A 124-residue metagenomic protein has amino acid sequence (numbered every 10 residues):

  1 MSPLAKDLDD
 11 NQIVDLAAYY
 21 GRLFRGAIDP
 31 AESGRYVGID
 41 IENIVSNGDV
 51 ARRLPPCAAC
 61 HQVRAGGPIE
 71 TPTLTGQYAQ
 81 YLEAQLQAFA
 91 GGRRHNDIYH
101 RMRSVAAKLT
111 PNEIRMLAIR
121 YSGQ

Functional and structural regions predicted by a protein language model:
M1-L8, A58, Q62-G91, R103 (+1 more regions): Gly/Gly-Pro-rich "capping" loops immediately C-terminal to redox-active cysteine motifs in periplasmic/lumenal
K6-I28, Q80, V105-Q124: C-terminal capping alpha-helices of c-type cytochrome domains
D10, I44-V50, L54-A58, T110-E113: C-type cytochrome heme-c attachment and multiheme electron-transfer modules
Q12-I13, V37, Y78, Q85 (+2 more regions): Stable alpha-helical elements in mature extracytoplasmic
L16, Y20, L54-R64, L117: The canonical Cys-X-X-Cys-His
R22-A51, P72: Electrostatic cytochrome c docking/interface patches
L23-G26, N47-G48, V63, G92 (+1 more regions): Generic structural signal for alpha-helix termini and adjacent loop/cap motifs
A27, A51, G67, R93-N96: Alpha-solenoid repeat scaffolds
